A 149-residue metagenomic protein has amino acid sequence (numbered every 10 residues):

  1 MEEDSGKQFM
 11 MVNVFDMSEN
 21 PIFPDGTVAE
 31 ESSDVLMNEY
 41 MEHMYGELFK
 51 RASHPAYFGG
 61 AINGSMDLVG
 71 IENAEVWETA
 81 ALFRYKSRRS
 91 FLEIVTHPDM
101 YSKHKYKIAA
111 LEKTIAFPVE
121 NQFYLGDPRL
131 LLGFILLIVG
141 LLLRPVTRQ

Functional and structural regions predicted by a protein language model:
M1-W77, S90, E120-Q149: Short S/T/G/P-rich N-terminal loop/turn motif that feeds into the first structured element of a domain
F23, S87-K103: Short amphipathic alpha-helices within nucleic acid-binding modules
E47-R51, I94-H97, A110: Structured segments of extracytoplasmic/periplasmic soluble domains in secreted or envelope-associated proteins
S102-L130: Short, aromatic-rich amphipathic segments at membrane interfaces that lie adjacent to a transmembrane helix or signal
